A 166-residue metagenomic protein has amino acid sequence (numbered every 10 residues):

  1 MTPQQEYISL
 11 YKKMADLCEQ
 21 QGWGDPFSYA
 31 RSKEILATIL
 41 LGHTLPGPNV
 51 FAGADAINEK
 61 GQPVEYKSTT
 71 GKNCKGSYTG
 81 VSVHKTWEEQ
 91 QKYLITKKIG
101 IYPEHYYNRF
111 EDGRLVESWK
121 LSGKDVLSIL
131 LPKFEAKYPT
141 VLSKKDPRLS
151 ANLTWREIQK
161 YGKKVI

Functional and structural regions predicted by a protein language model:
M1-I166: Nucleic-acid endonuclease domains
